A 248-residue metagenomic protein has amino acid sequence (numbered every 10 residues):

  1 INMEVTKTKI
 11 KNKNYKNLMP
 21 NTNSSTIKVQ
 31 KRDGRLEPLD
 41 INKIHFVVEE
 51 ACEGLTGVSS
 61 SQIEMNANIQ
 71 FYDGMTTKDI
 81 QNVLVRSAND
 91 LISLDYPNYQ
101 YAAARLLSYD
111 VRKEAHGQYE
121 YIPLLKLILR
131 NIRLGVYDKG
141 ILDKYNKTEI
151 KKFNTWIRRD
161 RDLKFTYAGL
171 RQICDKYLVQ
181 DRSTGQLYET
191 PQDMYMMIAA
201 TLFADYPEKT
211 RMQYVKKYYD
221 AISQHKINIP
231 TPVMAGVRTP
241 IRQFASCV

Functional and structural regions predicted by a protein language model:
M3-V248: Extended catalytic cores of very large enzyme megasubunits
